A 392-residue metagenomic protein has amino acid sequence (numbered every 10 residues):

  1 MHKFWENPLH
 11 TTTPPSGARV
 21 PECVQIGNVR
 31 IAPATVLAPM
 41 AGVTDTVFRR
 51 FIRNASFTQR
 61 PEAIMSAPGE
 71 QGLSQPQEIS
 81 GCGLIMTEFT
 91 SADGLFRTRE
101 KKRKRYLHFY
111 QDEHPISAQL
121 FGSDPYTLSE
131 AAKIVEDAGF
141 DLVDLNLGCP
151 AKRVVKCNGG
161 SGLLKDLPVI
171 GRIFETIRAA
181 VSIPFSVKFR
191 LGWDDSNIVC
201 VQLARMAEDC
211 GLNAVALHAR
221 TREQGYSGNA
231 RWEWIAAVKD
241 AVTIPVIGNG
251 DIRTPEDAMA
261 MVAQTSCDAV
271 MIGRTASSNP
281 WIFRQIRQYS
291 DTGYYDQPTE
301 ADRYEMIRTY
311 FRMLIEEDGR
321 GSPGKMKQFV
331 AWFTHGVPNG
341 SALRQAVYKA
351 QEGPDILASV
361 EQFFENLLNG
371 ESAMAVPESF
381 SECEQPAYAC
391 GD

Functional and structural regions predicted by a protein language model:
M1-I31, T35, A41, S66-S74 (+7 more regions): Alpha/beta catalytic cores of nucleotide-metabolism and tRNA/nucleoside-modifying enzymes
T13-Q25, M40-I134, A138: Glycine-rich, positively charged N-terminal anion/phosphate-binding segment
T35-A38, I85-T87, I116-L120, V143 (+4 more regions): Hydrophobic faces of well-ordered beta-strands that scaffold small-molecule active sites in alpha/beta enzyme cores
M40-G42, T90-A92, F121-S123, G148-P150 (+4 more regions): Active-site beta-loop-alpha junctions enriched in small/polar residues
T87, D141-P150, D209-A219, I272-A276: Non-cysteine beta-strand/loop elements that form the S-adenosyl-L-methionine
Y126-T127, F189-Q202: Active-site glycine- and acidic-residue-rich loops that bind and position anionic ligands or nucleotide-like cofactors
K133-R153, G159: A contiguous, low-structure linker/loop signature
K152-V169, R220-W232, D291-Y294: Glycine-rich tight-turn/loop motif centered on a GG-T
